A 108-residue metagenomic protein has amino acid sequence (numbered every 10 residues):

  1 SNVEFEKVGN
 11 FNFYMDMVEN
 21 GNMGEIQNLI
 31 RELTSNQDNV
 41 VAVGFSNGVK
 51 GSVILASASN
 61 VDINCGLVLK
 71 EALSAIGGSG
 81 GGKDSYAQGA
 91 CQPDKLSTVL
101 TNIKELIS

Functional and structural regions predicted by a protein language model:
S1-G9: Hard-cation-handling environments
N12-S108: Glycine-rich, acidic loop segments that terminate in or are immediately followed by a histidine
